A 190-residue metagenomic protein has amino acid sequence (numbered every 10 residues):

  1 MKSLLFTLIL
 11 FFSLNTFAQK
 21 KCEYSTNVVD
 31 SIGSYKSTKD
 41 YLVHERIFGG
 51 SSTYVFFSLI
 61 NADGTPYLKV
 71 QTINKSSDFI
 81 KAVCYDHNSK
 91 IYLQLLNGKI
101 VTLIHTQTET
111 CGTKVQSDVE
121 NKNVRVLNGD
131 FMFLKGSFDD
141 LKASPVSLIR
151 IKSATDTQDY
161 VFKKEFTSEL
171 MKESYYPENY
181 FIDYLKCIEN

Functional and structural regions predicted by a protein language model:
M1-Y24: Bacterial Sec-dependent N-terminal signal peptides
T16-N61, K75-S77, C187-N190: Sec-dependent signal peptide cleavage junction
V28-Y35, Y92-Q94, D118-N121: Extracellular/mature segments of secreted proteins
S58-D63, I80-A82, E120: Short, solvent-exposed beta-strand/turn "edge" segments of beta-rich domains on protein surfaces
Q71-A82, S137: Short amphipathic, basic-aromatic surface patches that mediate peripheral association with negatively charged
K81-S89: Short coil-to-beta strand junction motifs in C2/discoidin
S89-Q94, S147-I151: Short conserved beta-strand and strand-loop elements enriched in small hydrophobics with frequent Asp/Gly
K99, Q107-N190: Internal interaction segment
